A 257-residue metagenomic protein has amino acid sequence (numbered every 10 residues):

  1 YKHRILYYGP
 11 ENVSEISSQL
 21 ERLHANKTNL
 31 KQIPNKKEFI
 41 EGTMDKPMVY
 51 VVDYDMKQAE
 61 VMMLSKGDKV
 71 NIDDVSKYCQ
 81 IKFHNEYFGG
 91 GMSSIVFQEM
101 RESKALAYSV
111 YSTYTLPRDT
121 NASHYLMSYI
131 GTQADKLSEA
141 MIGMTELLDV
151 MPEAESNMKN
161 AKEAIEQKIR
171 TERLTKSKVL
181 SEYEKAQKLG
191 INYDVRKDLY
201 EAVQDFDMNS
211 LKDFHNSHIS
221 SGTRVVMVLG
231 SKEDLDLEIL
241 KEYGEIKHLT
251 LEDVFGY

Functional and structural regions predicted by a protein language model:
K2-Y8, A59-V70, F97-D213, S221-L229: M16 family metallopeptidases and their MPP-like homologs
H3-N71, V228-Y257: An aromatic/glycine/proline-enriched structural segment found at the starts of mature extracellular/organellar domains
E15, L23-K31, G91, K104 (+1 more regions): A generic secondary-structure signal for well-formed alpha-helical elements
N35-K36, K212-H215: Short beta-alpha junctions and helix-cap segments that line functional grooves
V51, F214-S217: Short proline/glycine-enriched turn/loop segments at secondary-structure junctions
M63, D73-G89, S94-Q98: Active/ligand-binding-proximal structured segments within catalytic/core domains that scaffold catalytic residues
I72-K77, L137-A140, L237: Solvent-exposed, non-transmembrane alpha-helical starts
S93-S94, V179, D253-Y257: A C-terminal, polar beta->alpha supersecondary segment
